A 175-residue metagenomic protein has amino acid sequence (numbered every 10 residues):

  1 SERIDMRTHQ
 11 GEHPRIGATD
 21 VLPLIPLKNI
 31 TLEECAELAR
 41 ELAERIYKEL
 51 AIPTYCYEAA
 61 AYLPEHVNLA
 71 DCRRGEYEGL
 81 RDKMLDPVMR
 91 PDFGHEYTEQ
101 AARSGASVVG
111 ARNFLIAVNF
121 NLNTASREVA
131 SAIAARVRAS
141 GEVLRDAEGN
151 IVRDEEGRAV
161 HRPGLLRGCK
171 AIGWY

Functional and structural regions predicted by a protein language model:
S1-H13: Active-site cofactor/substrate anionic-group-binding motifs, chiefly glycine- and Lys/Arg-rich phosphate-binding loops
S1-I4, C35, G94-Q100: A short linear-motif detector with a strong N-terminal bias
E2, E37-R45: Alpha-helical scaffolding segments of alpha/beta enzyme cores, especially the outer helices of TIM-barrel or partial
Q10-L22, Y47, A51-Y175: A structural signal for small-residue-enriched, beta-sheet-centric alpha/beta enzyme cores and oligomeric scaffold folds
H13, T19-L38: Hydrophobic/aromatic-rich structural module bridging two neighboring secondary-structure elements via a short loop
